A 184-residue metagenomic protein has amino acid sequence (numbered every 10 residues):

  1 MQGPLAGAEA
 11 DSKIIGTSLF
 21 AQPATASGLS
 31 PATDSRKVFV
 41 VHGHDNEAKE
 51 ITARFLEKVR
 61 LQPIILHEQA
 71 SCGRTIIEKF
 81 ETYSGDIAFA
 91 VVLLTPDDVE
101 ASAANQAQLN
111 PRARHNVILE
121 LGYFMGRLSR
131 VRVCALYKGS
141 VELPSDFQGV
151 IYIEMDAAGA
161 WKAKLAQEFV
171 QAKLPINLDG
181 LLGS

Functional and structural regions predicted by a protein language model:
M1-I15: Charged interaction/catalytic cores of defense and host-pathogen modules
G16-V92, R127, L181-S184: Conserved N-terminal substructure of TIR/SEFIR domains
H44-N46, Y137-S140: Short glycine-enriched loops at secondary-structure junctions
K49, D98-A103, L143-D146: Short acidic/His/Gly/Ser-rich catalytic and metal-binding motifs that mark active-site loops of diverse hydrolases
L66-E68, L136, M155: Conserved beta-strand termini and adjacent loop/short-helix elements that scaffold enzyme active sites in alpha/beta
S84-R132, Y137-G139: Conserved beta-strand-loop-alpha-helix hinge of the TIR/SEFIR fold
L143-S184: C-terminal interaction surface of TIR/SEFIR-family domains
